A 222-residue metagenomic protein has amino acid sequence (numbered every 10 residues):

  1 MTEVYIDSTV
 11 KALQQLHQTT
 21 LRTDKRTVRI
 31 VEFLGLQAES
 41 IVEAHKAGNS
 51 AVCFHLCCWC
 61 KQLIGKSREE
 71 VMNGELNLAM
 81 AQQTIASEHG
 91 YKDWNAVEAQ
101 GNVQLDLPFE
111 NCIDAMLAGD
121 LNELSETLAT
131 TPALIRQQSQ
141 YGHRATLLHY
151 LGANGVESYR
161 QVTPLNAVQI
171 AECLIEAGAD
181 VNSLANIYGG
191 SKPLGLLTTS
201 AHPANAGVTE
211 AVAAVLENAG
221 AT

Functional and structural regions predicted by a protein language model:
T2-T130, H143, Q161-T163, N182 (+1 more regions): Intrinsically disordered, low-complexity eukaryotic regions enriched in glycine, serine and charged residues
M80-T84, T146, Q169, K192: Amphipathic alpha-helical interaction segments
V97-D106, V162-I175, A211-E217: Short alpha-helical "patches" and their helix-cap loops
V103-D114, A204-T222: Ankyrin-repeat-protein effector appendages
L105-M116, R136-Q161, S183-P203: Ankyrin-repeat boundary/"N-cap" motif
E126-L134, V168-D180, A213-T222: Ankyrin repeat domain, specifically the short helix-to-loop turn at the C-terminus of the second helix of each repeat
